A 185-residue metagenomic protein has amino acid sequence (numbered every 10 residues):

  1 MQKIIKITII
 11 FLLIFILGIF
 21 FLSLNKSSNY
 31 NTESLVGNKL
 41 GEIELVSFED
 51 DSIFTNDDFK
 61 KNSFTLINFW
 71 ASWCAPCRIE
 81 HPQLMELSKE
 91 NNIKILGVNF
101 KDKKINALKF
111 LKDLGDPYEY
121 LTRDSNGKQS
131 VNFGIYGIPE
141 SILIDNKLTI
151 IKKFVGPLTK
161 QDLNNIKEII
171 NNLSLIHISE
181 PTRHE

Functional and structural regions predicted by a protein language model:
M1-V46: N-terminal targeting signals for export/organelle localization
E44-T65: A short beta-strand-turn-helix
S63-T65, F69-W73, G137: Short pre-active-site segment immediately N-terminal to redox-active cysteine/selenocysteine motifs in thiol-based
L66-N68, G97, L143: Hydrophobic beta-strand core positions in alpha/beta domains
F69-E86: Conserved redox-active cysteine motifs that mediate thiol-disulfide chemistry, especially di-cysteine Cys-X(1-2)-Cys
K89-E90, K94-N126, I138: Conserved segment of the thioredoxin-like fold in thiol-based oxidoreductases
D113-P117, D124-I169: Thiol/disulfide oxidoreductase modules built on the thioredoxin-like
I176-E185: Single conserved hydrophobic/aromatic residue that forms the stacking wall/gate of nucleotide- or nucleobase-binding
